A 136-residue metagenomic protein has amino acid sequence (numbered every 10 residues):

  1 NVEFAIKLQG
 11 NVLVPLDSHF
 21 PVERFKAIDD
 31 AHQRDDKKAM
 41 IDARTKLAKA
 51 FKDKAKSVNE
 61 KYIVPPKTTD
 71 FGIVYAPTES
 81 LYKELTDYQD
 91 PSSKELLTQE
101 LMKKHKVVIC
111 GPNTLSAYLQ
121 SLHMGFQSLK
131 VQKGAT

Functional and structural regions predicted by a protein language model:
N1-T136: Amphipathic, heptad-repeat alpha-helical coiled-coil/stalk segments that mediate oligomerization, tethering
